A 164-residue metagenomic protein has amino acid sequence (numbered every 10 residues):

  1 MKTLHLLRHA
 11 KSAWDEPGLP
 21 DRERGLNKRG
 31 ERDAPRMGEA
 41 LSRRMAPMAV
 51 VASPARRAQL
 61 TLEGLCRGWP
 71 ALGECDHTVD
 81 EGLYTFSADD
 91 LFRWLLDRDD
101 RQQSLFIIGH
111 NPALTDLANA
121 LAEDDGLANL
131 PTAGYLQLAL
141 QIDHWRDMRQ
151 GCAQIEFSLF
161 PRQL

Functional and structural regions predicted by a protein language model:
K2-E81, L127-A128: Active-site-proximal alpha-helix that buttresses catalytic centers in soluble enzyme cores
G18, A118-A122, R149: Short, flexible helix/strand-to-coil boundary loops that buttress conserved ligand/catalytic motifs in alpha/beta
A58-Q59, A88, L114-T115: Short, well-ordered alpha-helical microsegments
T61-L65, L91, L117-A118: Hydrophobic packing residues within well-ordered alpha-helices of enzyme cores
G82-L95: Short alpha-helix plus adjacent loop in nuclease-associated cores
R98-F106, N111-G134, I142: Non-DNA-binding regulatory cores of transcription-related proteins, predominantly C-terminal effector-binding
D124-E156, P161: Domain-level recognition of soluble alpha/beta enzyme cores, biased toward histidine phosphatases/phosphomutases
